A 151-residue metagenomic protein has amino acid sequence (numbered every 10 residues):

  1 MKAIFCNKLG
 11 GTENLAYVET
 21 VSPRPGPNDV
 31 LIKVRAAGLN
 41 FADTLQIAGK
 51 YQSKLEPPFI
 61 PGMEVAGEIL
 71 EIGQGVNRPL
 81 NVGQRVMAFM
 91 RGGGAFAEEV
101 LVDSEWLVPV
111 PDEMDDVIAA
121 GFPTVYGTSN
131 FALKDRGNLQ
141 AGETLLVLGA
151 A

Functional and structural regions predicted by a protein language model:
C6, I47, L70-I72, L101-D103: Short beta-strand-to-turn element immediately C-terminal to the catalytic PLP-Schiff-base lysine in fold type I
G11, A16, N28, M63 (+2 more regions): Exposed loop/turn and edge beta-strand positions of beta-sandwich/beta-sheet ligand-binding modules
T12-Y17, K50-Y51, M90, G127-F131: Short gly/ser/thr-rich secondary-structure transition/capping motifs
Y17-S22, A66-E68, E99-L101, L107: Conserved hydrophobic/aromatic beta-strand scaffold that supports enzyme active sites
V21-G38, K50-G94: Glycine-rich beta-strand-centered segment in the early N-terminal region that forms part of a ligand/cofactor-binding
A42-A48: Cytochrome P450 core scaffold surrounding the K-helix E-X-X-R motif and the conserved "meander" helix-loop region
L45, R85-A150: NAD(P)H dinucleotide-binding glycine-rich loop of Rossmann-like/cofactor-binding domains, especially the beta1-alpha1
